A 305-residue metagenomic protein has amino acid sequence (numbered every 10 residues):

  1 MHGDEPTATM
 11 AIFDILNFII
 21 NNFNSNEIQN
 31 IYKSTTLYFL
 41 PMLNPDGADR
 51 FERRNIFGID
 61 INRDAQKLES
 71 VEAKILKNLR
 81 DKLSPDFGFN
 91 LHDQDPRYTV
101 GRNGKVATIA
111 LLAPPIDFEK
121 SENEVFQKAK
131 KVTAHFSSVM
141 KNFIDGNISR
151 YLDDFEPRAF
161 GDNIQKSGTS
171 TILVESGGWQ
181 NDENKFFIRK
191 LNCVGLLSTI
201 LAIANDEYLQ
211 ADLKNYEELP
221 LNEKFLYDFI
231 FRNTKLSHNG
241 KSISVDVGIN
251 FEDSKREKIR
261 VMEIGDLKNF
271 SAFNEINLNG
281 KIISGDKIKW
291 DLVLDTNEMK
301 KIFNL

Functional and structural regions predicted by a protein language model:
M1-D4, K67, G177-N184: A generic structural motif
H2, K33, N62, Q165 (+1 more regions): Generic, ordered loop/turn and secondary-structure boundary motif
D4-M140, G146: Active-site/substrate-binding loop(s) of hydrolase catalytic cores
L83, L111-L305: C-terminal accessory segments enriched in acidic
